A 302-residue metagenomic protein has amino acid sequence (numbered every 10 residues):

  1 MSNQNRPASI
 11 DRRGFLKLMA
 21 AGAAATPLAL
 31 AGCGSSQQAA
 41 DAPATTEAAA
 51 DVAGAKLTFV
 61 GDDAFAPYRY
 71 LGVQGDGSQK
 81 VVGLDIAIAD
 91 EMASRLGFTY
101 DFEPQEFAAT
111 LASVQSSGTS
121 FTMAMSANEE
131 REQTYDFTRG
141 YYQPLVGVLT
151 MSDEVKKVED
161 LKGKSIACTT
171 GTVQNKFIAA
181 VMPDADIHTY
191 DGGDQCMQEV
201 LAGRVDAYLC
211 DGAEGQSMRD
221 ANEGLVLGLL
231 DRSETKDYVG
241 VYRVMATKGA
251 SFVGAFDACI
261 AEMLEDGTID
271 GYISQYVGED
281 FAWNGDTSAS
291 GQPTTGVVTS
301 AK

Functional and structural regions predicted by a protein language model:
M1-G14, L18-A31: N-terminal secretory signal peptides
C33-A42: Bacterial lipoprotein signal-peptidase II cleavage site
G34, I86-R95, S165, T172 (+1 more regions): Extended ligand-binding regions for polar small-molecule ligands
A44-T46, T150-I166: Flexible hinge/capping segments at coil-to-helix
E47-M125: Extracytoplasmic small-molecule ligand-binding "clamshell" domains of the periplasmic binding protein/Venus flytrap
D63, Y142-L149, A221-I260, E279-A301: Periplasmic-binding protein-like
L84-I86, F102-A112, D153, H188-A202: Short helix-initiation/N-cap motifs at beta->coil->alpha
A108-A109, M125-T134, A180, D206-Y238: A ligand-binding cleft/hinge motif common to bilobed small-molecule-binding domains
